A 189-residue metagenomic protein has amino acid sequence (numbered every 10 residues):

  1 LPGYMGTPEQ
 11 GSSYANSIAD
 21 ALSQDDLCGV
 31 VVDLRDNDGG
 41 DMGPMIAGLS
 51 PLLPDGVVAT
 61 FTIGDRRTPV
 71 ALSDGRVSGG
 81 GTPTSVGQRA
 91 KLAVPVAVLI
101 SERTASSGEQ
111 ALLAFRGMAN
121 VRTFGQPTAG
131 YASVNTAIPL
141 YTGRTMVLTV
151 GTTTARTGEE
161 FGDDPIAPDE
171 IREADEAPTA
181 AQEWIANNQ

Functional and structural regions predicted by a protein language model:
L1-G64, R76-V77, N135, N187: Flexible, low-complexity junctional segments that flank or bridge functional domains
L1-Y4, D33-N37, F61-G64, L99-R103 (+2 more regions): Active-site-proximal beta-strand/loop segments in catalytic clefts of secreted hydrolases
S12-A19, M42-S50, A93-V96, G108-L112 (+2 more regions): Extracytoplasmic/secreted envelope proteins and their assembly/folding machinery, especially bacterial periplasmic
D26-V30, L92-P95, A119, R144: Envelope-exposed proteins and targeting segments
G39-P95, L99, S133-P139, V150-T154 (+1 more regions): Gly/Ser/Thr-rich loop/hinge elements
P95-G117, R122-A129: Extended C-terminal subregions enriched in glycine
R116, G125-Y141, M146-L148, T152 (+2 more regions): C-terminal soluble interaction/assembly domains
G162-Q189: Low-complexity, Gly/Ser/Thr/Pro-rich intrinsically disordered linker/tail segments
